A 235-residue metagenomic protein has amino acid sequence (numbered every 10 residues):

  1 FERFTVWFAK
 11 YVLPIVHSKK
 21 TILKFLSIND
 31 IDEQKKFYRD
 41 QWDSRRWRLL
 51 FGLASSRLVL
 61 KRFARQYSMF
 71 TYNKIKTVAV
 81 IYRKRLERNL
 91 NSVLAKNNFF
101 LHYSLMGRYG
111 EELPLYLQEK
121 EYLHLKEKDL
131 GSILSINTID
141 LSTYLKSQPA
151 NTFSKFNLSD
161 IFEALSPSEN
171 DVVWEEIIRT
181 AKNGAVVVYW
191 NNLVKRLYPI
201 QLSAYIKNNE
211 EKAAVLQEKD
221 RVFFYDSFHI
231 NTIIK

Functional and structural regions predicted by a protein language model:
F1-E127: Class I S-adenosyl-L-methionine-dependent methyltransferase module
I139-N157: A short acidic, Gly/Pro-enriched loop at the edge of an enzyme's catalytic core that lines a small-molecule cofactor
T143-K146, E163-S166, K195-P199, F223: Flexible loop/turn segments at secondary-structure boundaries
F153-S168: A short SAM/SAH-binding and catalytic strip from SAM-dependent methyltransferases
K155-N157, N183-K195: Conserved beta-strand signature within the Rossmann-like core of class I S-adenosyl-L-methionine
E169-N183: A short glycine-rich, Lys/Arg-flanked "PGG" loop and its adjoining helix->strand segment in the class I
N209-K235: Core SAM-dependent methyltransferase catalytic element
